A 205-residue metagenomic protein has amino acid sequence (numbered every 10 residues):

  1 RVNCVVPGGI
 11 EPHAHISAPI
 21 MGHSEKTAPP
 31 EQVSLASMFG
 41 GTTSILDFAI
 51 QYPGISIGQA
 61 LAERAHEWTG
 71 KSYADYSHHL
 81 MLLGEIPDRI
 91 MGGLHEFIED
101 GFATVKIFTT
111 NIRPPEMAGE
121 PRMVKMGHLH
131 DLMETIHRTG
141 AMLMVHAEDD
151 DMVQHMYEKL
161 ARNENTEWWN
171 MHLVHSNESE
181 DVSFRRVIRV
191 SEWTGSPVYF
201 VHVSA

Functional and structural regions predicted by a protein language model:
N3-K71: Metal-associated gating/positioning segment near the N- to mid-region
V6, G58-D75, H79, K125-V145: Alpha-helix-loop-beta-strand connector modules within alpha/beta enzyme cores
G8-A14, I45-D47, Y76-L80, A103-I107 (+2 more regions): Hydrophobic faces of well-ordered beta-strands that scaffold small-molecule active sites in alpha/beta enzyme cores
P12-A28, S77-I90, L173-E178: Active-site mouth loops of central-metabolism enzymes
H15-S17, M21, I50-Q51, H79-E85 (+3 more regions): Active-site beta-loop-alpha junctions enriched in small/polar residues
K26-S34, I86-F97, R186: Short, acidic/polar
F48-Y73, L80-I86, F102, I107-I112 (+1 more regions): Active-site loop-to-helix "anion-binding N-cap" substructures in soluble metabolic enzymes
G92-A205: Histidine/acidic residue-rich metal-binding segments in metalloenzymes
